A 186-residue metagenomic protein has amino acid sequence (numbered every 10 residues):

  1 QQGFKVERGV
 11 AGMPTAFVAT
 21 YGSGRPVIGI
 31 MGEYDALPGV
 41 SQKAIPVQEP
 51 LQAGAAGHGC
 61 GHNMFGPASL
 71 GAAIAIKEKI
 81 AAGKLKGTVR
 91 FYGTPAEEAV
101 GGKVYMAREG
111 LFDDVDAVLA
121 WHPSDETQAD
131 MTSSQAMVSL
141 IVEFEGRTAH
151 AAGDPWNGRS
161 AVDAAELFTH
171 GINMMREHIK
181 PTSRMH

Functional and structural regions predicted by a protein language model:
Q1-R25: A non-catalytic alpha/beta surface segment that caps or lines the substrate-entry region of metallo-dependent hydrolase
V10-G12, V27, S69, A99: Generic structural signal for well-ordered secondary structure
F17, L37-G39, P46-G57, N63-M64 (+1 more regions): Histidine/acidic-residue-rich, glycine-tolerant segments that coordinate divalent metal ions
R25-P26, G87: Short coil/turn segments at beta-strand junctions that form active-site/ligand-binding loops
G59-I76: Active-site alpha-helical elements of protease catalytic centers
